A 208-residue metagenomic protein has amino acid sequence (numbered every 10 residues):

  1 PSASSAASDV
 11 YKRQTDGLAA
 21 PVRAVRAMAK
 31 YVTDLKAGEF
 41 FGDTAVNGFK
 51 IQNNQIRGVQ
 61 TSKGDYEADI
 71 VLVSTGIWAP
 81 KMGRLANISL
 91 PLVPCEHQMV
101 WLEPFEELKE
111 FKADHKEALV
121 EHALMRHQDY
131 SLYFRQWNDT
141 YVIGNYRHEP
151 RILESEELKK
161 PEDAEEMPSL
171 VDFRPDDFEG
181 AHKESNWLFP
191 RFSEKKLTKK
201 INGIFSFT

Functional and structural regions predicted by a protein language model:
P1-A7, Y11: Single conserved hydrophobic/aromatic residue that forms the stacking wall/gate of nucleotide- or nucleobase-binding
A7, E96-V100, L132, Y141: Small-molecule pocket liners
K12-I70: Helical element adjacent to the flavin cofactor pocket in flavoenzyme catalytic cores
V25, A79, F178-H182: A general structural signal for well-ordered alpha-helical segments in protein cores
T33-G38, I51, R84-P91, F105 (+1 more regions): Generic secondary-structure signature for well-ordered alpha-helical cores
K50, Q60, E67, P91-V93 (+2 more regions): Well-ordered beta-strand positions
D65-E121: Central helical "cap/lid" subdomain
F105-T208: Active-site lid/adjacent beta-loop-alpha segment flanking the redox-cofactor pocket in flavoenzymes
